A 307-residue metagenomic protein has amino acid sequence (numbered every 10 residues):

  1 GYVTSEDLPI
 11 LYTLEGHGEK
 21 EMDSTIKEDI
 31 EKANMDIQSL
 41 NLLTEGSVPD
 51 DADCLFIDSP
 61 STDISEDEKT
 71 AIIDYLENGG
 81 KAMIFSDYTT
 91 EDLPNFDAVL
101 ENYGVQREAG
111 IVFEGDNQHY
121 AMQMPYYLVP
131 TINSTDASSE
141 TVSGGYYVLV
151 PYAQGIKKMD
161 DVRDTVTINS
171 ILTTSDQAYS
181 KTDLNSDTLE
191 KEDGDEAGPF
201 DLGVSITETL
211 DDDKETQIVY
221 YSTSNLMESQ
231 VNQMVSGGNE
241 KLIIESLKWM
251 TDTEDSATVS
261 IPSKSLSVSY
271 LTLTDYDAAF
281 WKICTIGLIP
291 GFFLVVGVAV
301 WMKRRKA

Functional and structural regions predicted by a protein language model:
G1-A307: Short, surface-exposed patches at the edges or C-terminal ends of soluble domains, predominantly
